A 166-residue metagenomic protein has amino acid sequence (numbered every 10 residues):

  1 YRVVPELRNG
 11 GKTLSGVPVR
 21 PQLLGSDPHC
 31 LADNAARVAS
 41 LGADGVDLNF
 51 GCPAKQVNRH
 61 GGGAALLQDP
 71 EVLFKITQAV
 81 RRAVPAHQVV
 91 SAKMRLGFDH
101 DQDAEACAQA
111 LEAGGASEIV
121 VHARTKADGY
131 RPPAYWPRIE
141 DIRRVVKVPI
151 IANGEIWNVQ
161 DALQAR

Functional and structural regions predicted by a protein language model:
Y1-R166: Flavin-dependent oxidoreductase catalytic cores
